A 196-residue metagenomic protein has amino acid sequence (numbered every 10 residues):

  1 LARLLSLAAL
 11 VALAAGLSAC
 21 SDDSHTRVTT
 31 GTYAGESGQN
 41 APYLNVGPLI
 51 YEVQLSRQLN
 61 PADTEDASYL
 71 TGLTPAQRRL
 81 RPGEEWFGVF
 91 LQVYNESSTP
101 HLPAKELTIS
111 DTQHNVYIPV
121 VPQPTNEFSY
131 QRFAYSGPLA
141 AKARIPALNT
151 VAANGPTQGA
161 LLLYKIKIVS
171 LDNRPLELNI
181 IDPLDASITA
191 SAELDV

Functional and structural regions predicted by a protein language model:
L1-L7: Bacterial N-terminal signal peptides that target proteins for export
A15-A19: C-terminal motif of bacterial Sec signal peptides marking the signal peptidase cleavage site
C20-V196: Conserved functional micro-motifs across diverse proteins
